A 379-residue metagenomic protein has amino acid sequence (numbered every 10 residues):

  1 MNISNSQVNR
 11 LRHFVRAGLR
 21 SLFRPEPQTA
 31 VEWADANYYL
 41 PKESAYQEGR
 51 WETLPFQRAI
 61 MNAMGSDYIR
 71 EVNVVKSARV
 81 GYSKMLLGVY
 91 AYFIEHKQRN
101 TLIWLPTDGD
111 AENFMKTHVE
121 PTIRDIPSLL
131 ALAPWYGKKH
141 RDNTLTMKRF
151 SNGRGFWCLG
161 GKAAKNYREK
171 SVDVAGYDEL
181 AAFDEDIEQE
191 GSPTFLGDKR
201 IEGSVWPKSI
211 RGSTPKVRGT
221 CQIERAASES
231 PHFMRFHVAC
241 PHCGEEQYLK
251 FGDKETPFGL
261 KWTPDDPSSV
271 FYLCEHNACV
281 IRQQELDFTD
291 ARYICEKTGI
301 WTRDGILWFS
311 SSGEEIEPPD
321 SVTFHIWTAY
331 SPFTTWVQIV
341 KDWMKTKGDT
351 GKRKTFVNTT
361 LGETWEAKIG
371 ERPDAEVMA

Functional and structural regions predicted by a protein language model:
M1-A379: Phosphate/NTP-binding elements of NTP-utilizing enzymes
